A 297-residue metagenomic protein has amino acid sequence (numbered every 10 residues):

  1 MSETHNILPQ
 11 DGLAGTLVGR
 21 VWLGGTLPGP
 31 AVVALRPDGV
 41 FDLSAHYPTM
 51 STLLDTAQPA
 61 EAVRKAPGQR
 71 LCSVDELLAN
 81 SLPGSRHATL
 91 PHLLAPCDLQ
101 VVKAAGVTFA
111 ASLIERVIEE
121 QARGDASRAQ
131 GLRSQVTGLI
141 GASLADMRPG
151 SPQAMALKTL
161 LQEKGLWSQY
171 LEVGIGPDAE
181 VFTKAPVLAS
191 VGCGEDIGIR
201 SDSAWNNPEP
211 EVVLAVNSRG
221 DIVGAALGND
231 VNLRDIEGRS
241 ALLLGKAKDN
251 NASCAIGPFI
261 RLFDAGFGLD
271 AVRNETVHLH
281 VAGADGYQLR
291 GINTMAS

Functional and structural regions predicted by a protein language model:
S2-L23, L35, A62-G283: Active-site microenvironments in enzyme catalytic cores
L27-V32, V40, I222, Y287-R290: Short, mixed charged/polar active-site loops that provide acid/base catalysis or chelate metal/phosphate cofactors
A31-R70: N-terminal cap/recognition module
D42-L43, D125, S297: Poly-acidic low-complexity segments
H46, G228, N293-T294: Residue-level structural signal for beta-strand termini and adjacent loop
T49-L53, V231-D235, S297: A short local loop/turn or secondary-structure capping micro-motif enriched for an aromatic residue
L289-S297: Short, intrinsically disordered, charge-balanced linker/junction segments flanking boundaries in proteins
